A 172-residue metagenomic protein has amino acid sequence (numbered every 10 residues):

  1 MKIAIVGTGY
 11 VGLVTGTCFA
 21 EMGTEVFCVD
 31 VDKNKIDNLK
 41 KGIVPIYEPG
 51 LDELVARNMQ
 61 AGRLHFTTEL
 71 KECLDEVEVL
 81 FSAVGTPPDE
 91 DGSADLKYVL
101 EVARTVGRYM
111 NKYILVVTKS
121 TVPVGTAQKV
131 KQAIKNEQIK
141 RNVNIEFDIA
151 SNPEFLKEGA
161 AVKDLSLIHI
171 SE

Functional and structural regions predicted by a protein language model:
M1-I43: NAD(P)+-binding Rossmann beta1-loop-alpha1 motif at the extreme N-terminus of oxidoreductases
T17-A20, L74, L100-G107: A structural alpha-helix within SAM-dependent methyltransferase catalytic domains
G23, E76-V77, Y113, L167: Short, well-ordered alpha-helix to beta-strand connector turns
E25, V31-V79, G85-S93, I134-K140: Conserved N-terminal Rossmann-fold NAD(P) cofactor-binding segment
F81-S82, T118: Redox-cofactor binding/interface segments in oxidoreductases and associated redox assembly factors
P88-F155: Rossmann-like NAD(P)(H) cofactor-binding subdomain of soluble oxidoreductases
R141, V162-S166: Solvent-exposed alpha-helices and their adjacent loops that cap or buttress functional pockets in soluble metabolic
I168-E172: Conserved small/polar residues in nucleotide/adenosyl-binding loops
